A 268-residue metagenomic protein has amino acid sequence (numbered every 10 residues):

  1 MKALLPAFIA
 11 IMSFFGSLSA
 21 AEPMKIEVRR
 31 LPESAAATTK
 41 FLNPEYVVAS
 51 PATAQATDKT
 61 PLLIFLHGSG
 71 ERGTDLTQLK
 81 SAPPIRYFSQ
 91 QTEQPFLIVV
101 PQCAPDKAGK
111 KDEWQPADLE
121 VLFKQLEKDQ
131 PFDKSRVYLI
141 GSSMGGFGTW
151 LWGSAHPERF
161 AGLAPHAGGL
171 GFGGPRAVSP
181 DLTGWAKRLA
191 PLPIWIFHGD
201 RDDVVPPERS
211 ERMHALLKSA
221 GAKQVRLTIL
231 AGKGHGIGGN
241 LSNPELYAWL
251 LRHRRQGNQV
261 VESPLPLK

Functional and structural regions predicted by a protein language model:
P6-S17: Bacterial N-terminal signal peptides
L18-L62, P180, E211-A215, S219 (+3 more regions): A domain-start/cap signature at the N-terminus of enzymes
A52-D58, K107-M144, P157: Gly/Ser-rich "nucleophile elbow"/oxyanion-hole loop immediately N-terminal to the catalytic nucleophile in hydrolases
P61, F96, R136, A161 (+1 more regions): Alpha/beta-hydrolase fold active-site loops
L62, L66-L122: Active-site machinery of serine-nucleophile hydrolases
Q78-S89, L122, F147-W150, L170-K187 (+1 more regions): Alpha-helical scaffolding within the catalytic cores of extracellular/periplasmic polymer-degrading hydrolases
L151-A161, G171: Conserved hydrolase catalytic core segment
G162, A167-P244: The feature captures the conserved acid-bearing segment of alpha/beta-hydrolase catalytic domains
